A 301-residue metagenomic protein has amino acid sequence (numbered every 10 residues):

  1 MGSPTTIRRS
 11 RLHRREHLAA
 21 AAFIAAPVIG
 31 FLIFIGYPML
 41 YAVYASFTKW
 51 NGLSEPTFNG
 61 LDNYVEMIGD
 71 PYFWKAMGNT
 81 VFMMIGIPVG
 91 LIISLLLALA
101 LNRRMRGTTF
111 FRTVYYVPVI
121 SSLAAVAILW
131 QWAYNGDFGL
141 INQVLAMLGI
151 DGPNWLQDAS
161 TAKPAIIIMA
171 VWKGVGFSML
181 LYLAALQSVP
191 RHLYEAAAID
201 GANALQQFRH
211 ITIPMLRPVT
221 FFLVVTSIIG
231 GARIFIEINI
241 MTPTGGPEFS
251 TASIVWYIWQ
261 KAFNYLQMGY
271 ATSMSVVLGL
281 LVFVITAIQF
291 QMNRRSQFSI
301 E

Functional and structural regions predicted by a protein language model:
M1-R14: Short, Lys/Arg-rich, polar N-terminal cytosolic tail immediately upstream of the first transmembrane signal-anchor
E16-E301: A structural signal for multi-pass alpha-helical bundles of membrane permease subunits that mediate small-molecule
